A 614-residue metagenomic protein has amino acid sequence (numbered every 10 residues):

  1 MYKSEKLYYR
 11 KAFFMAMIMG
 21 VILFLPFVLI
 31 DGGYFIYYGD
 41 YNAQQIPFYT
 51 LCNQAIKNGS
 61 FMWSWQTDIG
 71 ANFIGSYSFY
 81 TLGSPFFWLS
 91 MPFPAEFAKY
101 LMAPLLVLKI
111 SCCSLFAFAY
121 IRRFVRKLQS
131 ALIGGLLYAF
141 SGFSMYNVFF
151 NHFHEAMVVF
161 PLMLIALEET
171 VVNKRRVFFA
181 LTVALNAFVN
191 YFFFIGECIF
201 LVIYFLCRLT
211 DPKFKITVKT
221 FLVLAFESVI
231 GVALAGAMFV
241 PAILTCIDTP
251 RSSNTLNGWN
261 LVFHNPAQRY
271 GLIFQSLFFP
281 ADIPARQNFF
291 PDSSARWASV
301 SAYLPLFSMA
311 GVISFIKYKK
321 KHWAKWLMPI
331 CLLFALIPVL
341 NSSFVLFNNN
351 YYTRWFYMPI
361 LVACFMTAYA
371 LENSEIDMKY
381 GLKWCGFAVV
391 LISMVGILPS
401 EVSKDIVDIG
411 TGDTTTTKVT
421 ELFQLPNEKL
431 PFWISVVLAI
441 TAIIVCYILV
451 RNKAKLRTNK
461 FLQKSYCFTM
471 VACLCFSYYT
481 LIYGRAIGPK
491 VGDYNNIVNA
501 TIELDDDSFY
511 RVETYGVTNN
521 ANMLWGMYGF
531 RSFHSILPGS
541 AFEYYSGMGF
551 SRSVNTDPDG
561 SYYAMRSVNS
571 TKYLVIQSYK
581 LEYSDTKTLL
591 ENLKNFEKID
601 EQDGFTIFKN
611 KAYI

Functional and structural regions predicted by a protein language model:
M1-V28, V223, K460-F468: Start-transfer (signal-anchor) and selected internal transmembrane alpha helices of multi-pass inner/ER membrane
A16-G20, I110-R123, Q129-T210, V223-I243 (+4 more regions): Membrane-embedded helix bundles of polyisoprenyl
M19-S114, L136-V158, C246-R251, W259-Y303 (+3 more regions): Membrane-interface coil-to-helix junctions
A43, P47-C52, S78, P85 (+5 more regions): Periplasmic/ER-lumenal interhelical loops and adjacent helix-loop junctions in multi-pass membrane proteins
M91-P92, E428-L430, L462-I614: Soluble catalytic regions of membrane-associated enzymes that act on cell-envelope and secretory-pathway components
C113-Y120, V159-V171, I199-C207, S308-I313 (+2 more regions): Transmembrane alpha-helical segments
K174, F193, W323-I497: Contiguous transmembrane helix-bundle modules in multi-pass membrane proteins
F214-L222, G311-A335, L456: Membrane-interface helix-loop-helix junctions at transmembrane boundaries of multi-pass membrane enzymes, predominantly
